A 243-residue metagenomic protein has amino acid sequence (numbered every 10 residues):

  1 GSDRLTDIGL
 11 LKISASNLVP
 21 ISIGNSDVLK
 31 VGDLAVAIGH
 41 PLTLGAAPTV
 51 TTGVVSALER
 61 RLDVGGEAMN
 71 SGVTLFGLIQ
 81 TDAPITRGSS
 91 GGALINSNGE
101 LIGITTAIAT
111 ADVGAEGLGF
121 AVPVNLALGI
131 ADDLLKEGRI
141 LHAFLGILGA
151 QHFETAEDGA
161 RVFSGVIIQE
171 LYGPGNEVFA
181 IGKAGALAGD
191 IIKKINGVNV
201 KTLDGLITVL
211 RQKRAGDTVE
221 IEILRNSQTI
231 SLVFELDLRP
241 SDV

Functional and structural regions predicted by a protein language model:
G1-E157, G173-G175, A184, L203 (+5 more regions): Serine-dependent protease modules
L10, E220-E222, V233: Beta-strand secondary-structure signal
D27, D33-L34, E100, G189-I191 (+2 more regions): Structural motif
S89-G91, I181, L187-A188, V219: Short loop/turn microsegments at loop-to-beta-strand junctions
G117, S164-V166: Glycine-centered small-residue motifs that form tight turns and secondary-structure capping sites at repeat-unit
G119, K194-E222: PDZ domains, with a preference for the canonical peptide-binding region formed by the helix
V178-D204: Conserved PDZ fold ligand-binding element
